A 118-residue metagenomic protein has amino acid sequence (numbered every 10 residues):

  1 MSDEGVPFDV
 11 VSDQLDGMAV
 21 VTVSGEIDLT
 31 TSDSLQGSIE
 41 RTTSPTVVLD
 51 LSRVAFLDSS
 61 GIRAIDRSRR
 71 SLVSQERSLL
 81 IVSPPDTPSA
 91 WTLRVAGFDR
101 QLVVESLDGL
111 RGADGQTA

Functional and structural regions predicted by a protein language model:
M1-F56, D66-A118: STAS-like cytosolic regulatory interaction modules
